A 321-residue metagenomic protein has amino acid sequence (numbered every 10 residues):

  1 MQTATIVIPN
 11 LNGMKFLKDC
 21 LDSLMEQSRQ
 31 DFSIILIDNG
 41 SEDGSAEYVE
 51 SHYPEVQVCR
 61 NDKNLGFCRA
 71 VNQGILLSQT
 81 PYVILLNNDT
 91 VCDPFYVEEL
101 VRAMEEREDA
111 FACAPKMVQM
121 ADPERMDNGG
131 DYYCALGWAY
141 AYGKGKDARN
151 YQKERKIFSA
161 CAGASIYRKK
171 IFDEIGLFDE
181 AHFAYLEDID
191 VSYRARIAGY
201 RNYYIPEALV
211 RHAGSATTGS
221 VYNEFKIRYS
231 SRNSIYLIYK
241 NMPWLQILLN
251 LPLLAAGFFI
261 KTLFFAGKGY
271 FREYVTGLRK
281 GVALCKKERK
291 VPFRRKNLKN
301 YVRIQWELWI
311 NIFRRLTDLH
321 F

Functional and structural regions predicted by a protein language model:
D22-D31: Short, acidic, metal-binding catalytic loop of nucleotide-sugar glycosyltransferases
S23, D38-E47, K63: A conserved acidic beta->alpha catalytic loop
N61-S78, N88, E99: Glycine-rich, basic loop-to-helix element that forms the pyrophosphate-binding segment of sugar-nucleotide handling
V83: Short aromatic/hydrophobic "clamp" motif used to bind/position activated sugar donors
T90-C134: Conserved donor NDP-sugar-binding/catalytic core segment of glycosyltransferases
M126-D127, W138, K146-Y167, A184 (+2 more regions): A recurrent flexible, glycine/aromatic-enriched loop bordering the glycosyltransferase active site that acts as
F158-R211: A short, conserved alpha-helix in the catalytic core of glycosyltransferases
I247-F321: Non-catalytic, C-terminal membrane-associated alpha-helical segments of glycosyltransferases
